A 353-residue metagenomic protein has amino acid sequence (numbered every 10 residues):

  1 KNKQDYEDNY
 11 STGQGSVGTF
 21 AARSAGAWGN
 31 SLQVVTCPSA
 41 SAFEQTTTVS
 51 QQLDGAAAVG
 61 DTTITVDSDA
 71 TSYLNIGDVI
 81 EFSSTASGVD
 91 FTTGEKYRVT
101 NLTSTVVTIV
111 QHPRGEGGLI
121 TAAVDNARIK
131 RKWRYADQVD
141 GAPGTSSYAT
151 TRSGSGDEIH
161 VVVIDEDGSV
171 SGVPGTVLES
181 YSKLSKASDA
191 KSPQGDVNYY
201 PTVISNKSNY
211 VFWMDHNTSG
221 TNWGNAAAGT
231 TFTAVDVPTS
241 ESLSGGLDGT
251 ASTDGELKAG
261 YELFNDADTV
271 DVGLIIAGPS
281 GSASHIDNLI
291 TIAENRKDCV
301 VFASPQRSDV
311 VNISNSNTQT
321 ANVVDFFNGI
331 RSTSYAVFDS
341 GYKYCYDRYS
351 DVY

Functional and structural regions predicted by a protein language model:
K1-T48, N75-T100, V110-Y353: A glycine- and small-residue-enriched flexible loop/hinge signal that marks low-structured segments
T47-A57: Disulfide-bonded cysteine-rich modules in secreted/extracellular proteins, activating on the conserved Cys frameworks
A57-V59, N101-S104: Generic beta-strand structural signal
T62-V66, S104-E116: A generic structural motif
